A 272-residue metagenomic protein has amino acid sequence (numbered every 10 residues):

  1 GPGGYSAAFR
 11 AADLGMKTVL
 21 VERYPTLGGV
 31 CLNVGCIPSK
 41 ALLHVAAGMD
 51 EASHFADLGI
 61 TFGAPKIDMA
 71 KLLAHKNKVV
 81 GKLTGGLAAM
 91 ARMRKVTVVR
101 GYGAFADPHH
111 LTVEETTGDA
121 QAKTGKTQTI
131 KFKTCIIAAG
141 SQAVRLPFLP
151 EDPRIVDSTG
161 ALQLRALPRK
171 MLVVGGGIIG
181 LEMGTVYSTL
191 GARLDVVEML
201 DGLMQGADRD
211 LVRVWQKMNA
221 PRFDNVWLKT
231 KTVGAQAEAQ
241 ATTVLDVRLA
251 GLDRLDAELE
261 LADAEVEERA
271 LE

Functional and structural regions predicted by a protein language model:
G1-L20, V173, I179-T189: N-terminal Rossmann-like FAD-binding beta1-loop-alpha1 element of flavoenzymes
F9-M16, E22-L167, L200-M204, R209-R213 (+2 more regions): Glycine-rich flavin
F62, S188-A192, Q236: Flexible hinge/switch segments at interdomain interfaces of large molecular machines
G103, I136, I155, G175 (+2 more regions): Conserved hydrophobic/aromatic pocket- or pore-lining residues that grip, position, or stack substrates in active sites
R154, R165-A207: Rossmann-like NAD(P)H-binding beta-loop-alpha module
W227, Q236-E272: A detector of single, family-specific signature residues that are central to catalytic or substrate-handling motifs
T230: Phosphate/diphosphate-binding loops
